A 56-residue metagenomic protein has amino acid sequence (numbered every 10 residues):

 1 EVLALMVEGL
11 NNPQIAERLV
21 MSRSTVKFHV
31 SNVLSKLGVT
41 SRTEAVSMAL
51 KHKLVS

Functional and structural regions predicted by a protein language model:
E1-T25, K51-H52: Helix-turn-helix DNA-binding segment
S24-K27, V39: A subset of signal/propeptide-processing and intrinsically disordered low-complexity segments in secreted/extracellular
H29-N32: Residues within the DNA-recognition helix of helix-turn-helix
L34-S56: Basic, Lys/Arg-enriched C-terminal extension of HTH/homeodomain DNA-binding domains
